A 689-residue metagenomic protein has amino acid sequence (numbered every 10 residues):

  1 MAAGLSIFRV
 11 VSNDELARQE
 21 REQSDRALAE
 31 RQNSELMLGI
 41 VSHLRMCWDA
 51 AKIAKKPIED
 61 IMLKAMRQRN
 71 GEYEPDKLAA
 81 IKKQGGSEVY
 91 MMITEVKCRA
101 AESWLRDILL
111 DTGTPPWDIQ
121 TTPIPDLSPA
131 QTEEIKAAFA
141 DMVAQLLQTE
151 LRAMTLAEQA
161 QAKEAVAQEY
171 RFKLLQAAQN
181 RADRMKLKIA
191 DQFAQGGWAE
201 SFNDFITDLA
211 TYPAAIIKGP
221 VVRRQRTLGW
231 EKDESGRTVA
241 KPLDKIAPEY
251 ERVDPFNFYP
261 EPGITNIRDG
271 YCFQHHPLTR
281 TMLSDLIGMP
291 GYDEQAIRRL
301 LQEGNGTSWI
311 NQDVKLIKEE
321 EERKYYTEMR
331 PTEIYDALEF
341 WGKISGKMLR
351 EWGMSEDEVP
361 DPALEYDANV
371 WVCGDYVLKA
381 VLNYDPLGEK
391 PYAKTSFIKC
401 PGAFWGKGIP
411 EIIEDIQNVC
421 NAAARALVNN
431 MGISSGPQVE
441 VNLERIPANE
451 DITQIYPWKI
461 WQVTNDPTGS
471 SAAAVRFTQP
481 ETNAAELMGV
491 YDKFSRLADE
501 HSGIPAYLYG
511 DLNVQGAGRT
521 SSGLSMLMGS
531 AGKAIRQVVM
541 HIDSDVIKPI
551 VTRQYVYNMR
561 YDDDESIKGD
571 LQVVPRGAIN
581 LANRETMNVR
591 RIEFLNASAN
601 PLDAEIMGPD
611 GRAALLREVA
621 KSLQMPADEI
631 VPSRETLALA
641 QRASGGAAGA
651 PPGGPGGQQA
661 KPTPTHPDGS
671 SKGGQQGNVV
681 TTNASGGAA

Functional and structural regions predicted by a protein language model:
M1-D367, E486, D492-K493, G686-A688: Extended, helix-rich architectural segments
R171-L175, Q179, Q192, G196 (+6 more regions): Short, charged/polar micro-motifs that form catalytic or ligand-binding hotspots
K188, Q192-Q195, P220, I416-N430 (+8 more regions): Generic, well-ordered alpha-helical scaffold segments in large soluble proteins
E200-D208, G219-V222, M431-L443, L508-Q515 (+3 more regions): Short coil/turn segments at secondary-structure boundaries
P220-V221, L228, K232, R519-E618: Extended amphipathic alpha-helical segments with heptad-repeat/coiled-coil character used for oligomerization, fusion
L338-G518: Extended, charged amphipathic alpha-helical segments
G608-G653: Long, highly charged low-complexity segments enriched in Glu/Asp and Lys/Arg with interspersed Ser/Thr
A660-A689: Long, low-complexity, intrinsically disordered segments
